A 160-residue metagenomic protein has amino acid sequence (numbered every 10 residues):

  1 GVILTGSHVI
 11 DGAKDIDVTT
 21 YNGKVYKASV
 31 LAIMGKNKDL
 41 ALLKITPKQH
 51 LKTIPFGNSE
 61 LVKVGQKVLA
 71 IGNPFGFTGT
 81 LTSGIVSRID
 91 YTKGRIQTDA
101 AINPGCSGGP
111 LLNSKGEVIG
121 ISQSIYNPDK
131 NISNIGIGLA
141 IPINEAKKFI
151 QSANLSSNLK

Functional and structural regions predicted by a protein language model:
G1-G72, G76-G79, K93-Q97, S156-L159: Conserved active-site neighborhood of the chymotrypsin/trypsin-like protease fold
S7, L40, V62, V68 (+5 more regions): Extracytoplasmic/secreted envelope proteins and their assembly/folding machinery, especially bacterial periplasmic
A13, L51, V118-K160: C-terminal cap/linker of serine protease catalytic domains
A28-L31, V86, L111: Conserved hydrophobic positions within beta-strands
F56-K63, G76, T80, C106 (+3 more regions): Soluble non-cytosolic domains of exported or imported proteins
G76-G84, K130-N131: Short, Lys/Arg- and Gly-enriched loop/turn segments at beta-strand edges
I85-V86, Y91: Short proline/glycine- and basic residue-enriched helix-capping loop/turn segments at helix->loop/beta transitions
A101-S122: Catalytic nucleophile loop of clan PA
